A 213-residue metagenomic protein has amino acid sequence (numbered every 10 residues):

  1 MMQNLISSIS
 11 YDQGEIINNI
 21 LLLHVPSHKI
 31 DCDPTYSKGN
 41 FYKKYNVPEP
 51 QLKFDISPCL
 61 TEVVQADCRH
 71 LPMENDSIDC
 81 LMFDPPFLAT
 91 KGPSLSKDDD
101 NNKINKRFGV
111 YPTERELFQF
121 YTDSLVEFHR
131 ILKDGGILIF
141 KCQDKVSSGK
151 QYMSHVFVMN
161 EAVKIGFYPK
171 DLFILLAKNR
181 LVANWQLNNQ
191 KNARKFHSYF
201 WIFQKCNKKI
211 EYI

Functional and structural regions predicted by a protein language model:
M1-I213: Class I S-adenosyl-L-methionine-dependent methyltransferase catalytic core
